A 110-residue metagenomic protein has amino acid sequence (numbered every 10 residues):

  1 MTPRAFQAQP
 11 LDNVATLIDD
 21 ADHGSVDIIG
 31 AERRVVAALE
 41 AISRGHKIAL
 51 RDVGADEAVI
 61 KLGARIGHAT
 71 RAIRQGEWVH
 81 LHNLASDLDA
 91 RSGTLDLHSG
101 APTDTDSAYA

Functional and structural regions predicted by a protein language model:
M1-A110: N-terminal small-residue-enriched
